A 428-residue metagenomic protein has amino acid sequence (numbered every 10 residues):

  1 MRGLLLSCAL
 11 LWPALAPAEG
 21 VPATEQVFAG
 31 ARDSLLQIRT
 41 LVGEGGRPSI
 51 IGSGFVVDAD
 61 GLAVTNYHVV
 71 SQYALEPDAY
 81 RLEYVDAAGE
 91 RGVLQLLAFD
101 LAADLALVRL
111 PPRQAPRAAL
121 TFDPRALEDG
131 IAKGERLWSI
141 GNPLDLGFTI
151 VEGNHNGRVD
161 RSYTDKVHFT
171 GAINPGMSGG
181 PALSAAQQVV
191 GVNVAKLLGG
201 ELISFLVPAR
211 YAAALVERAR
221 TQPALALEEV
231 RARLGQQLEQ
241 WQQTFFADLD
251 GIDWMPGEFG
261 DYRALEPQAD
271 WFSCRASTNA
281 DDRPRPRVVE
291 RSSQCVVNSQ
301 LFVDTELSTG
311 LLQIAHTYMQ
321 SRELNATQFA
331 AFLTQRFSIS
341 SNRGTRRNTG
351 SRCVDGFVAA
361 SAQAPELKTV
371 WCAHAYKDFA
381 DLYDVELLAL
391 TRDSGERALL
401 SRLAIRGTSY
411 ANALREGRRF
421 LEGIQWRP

Functional and structural regions predicted by a protein language model:
E19-A23, V69-A74, A118-D165, N174 (+1 more regions): Flexible, gly/ser-rich surface segments that form the specificity/activation loops bordering the active-site cleft
G20-F28, L94, P116, V189-Y262: C-terminal cap/linker of serine protease catalytic domains
G20-T24, L41-D60, R91-V93, I203: A conserved glycine-rich beta-strand in the N-terminal activation segment of trypsin-fold
I51, D58-A103, L110-R113: Catalytic-histidine neighborhood of serine endopeptidases, predominantly the chymotrypsin-like S1/PA family
F55-V56, A172-N193: Catalytic nucleophile loop of clan PA
A213, P223, D270-F272, S394-P428: Surface-exposed amphipathic alpha-helical segments
F272-Q335: Secretory pathway targeting signatures of secreted, lumenal, and periplasmic proteins
F329-S394: Signature of long, low-cysteine stretches enriched in small and polar/charged residues
